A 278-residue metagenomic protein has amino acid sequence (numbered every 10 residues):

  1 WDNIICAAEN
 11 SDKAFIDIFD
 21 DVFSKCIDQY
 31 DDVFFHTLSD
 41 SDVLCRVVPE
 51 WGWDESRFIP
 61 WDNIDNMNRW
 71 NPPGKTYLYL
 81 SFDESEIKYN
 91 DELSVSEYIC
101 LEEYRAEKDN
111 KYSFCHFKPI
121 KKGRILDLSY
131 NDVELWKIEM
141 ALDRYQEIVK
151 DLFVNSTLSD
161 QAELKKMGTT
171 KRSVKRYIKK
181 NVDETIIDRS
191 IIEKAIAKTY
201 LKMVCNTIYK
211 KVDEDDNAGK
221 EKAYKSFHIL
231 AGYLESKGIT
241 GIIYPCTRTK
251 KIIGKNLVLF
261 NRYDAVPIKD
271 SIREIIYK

Functional and structural regions predicted by a protein language model:
W1-P72, S85-E86, E107-K278: Active-site and NAD+-binding cores of ADP-ribose-processing enzymes
P72-S94: A short, exposed loop/beta-hairpin motif centered on an aromatic-Gly-Thr core
S94-V95, Y224: Conserved structured core elements
S96-E107: Short active-site loop/helix that positions an aromatic residue
